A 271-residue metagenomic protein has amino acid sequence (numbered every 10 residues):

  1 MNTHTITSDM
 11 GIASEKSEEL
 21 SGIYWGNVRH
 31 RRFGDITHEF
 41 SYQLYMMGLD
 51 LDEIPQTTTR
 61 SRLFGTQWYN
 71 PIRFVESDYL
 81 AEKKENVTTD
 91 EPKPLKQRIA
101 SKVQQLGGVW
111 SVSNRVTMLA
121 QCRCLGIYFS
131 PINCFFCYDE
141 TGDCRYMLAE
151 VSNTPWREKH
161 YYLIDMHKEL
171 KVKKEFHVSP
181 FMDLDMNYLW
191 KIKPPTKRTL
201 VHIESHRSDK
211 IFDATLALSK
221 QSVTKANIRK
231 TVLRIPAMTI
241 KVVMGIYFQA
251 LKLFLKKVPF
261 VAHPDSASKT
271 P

Functional and structural regions predicted by a protein language model:
N2-P271: Mature, function-bearing regions of proteins
